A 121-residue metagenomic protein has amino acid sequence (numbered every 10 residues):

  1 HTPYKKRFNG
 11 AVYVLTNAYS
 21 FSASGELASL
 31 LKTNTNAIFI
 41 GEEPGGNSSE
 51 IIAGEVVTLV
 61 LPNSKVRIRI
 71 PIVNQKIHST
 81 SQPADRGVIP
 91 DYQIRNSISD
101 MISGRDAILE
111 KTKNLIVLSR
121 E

Functional and structural regions predicted by a protein language model:
H1-E121: C-terminal "post-core" interaction segments
